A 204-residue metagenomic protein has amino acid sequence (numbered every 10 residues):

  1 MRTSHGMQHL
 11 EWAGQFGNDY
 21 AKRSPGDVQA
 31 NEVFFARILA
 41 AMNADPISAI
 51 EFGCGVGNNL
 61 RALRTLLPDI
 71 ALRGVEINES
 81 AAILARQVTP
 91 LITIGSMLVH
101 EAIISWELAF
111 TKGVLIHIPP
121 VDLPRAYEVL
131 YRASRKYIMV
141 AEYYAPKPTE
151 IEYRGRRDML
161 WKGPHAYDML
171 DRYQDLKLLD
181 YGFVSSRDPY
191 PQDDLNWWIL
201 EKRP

Functional and structural regions predicted by a protein language model:
M1-I104, V121-R132, K136-P204: Class I (Rossmann-like) S-adenosyl-L-methionine-dependent methyltransferase catalytic domain, capturing the SAM-binding
E107: Conserved active-site beta-strand-loop modules that form the wall/rim of enzyme catalytic pockets and either contain
F110: A conserved beta-strand element that flanks and buttresses the S-adenosyl-L-methionine
G113: Nucleotide-sugar donor-binding/catalytic module of glycosyltransferases that assemble extracellular/cell-envelope
I116-I118: A short His-aromatic
